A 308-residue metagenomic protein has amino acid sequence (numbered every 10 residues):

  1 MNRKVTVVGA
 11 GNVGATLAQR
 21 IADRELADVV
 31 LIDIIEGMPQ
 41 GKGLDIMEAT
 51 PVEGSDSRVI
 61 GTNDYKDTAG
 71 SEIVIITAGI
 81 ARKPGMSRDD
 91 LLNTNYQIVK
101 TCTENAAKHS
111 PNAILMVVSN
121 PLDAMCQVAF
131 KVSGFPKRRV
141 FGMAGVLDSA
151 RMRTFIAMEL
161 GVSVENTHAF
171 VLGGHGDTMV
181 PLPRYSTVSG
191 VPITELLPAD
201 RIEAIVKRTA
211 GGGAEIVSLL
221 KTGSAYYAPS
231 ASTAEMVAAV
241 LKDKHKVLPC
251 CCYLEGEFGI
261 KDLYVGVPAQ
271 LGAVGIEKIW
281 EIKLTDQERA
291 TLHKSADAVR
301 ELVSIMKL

Functional and structural regions predicted by a protein language model:
M1-K42: NAD(P)+-binding Rossmann beta1-loop-alpha1 motif at the extreme N-terminus of oxidoreductases
G11, S119-D123, Q270: Short glycine-enriched loops at secondary-structure junctions
Q19-D23, L44, E48, E104 (+2 more regions): Short, well-ordered alpha-helices that flank and scaffold nucleotide-derived cofactor binding pockets
I32-E72, R300-L308: Conserved N-terminal Rossmann-fold NAD(P) cofactor-binding segment
P51-I114: Rossmann-like NAD(P)-binding element
S87-R153: Rossmann-like NAD(P)(H) cofactor-binding subdomain of soluble oxidoreductases
S133-R139, D148-L308: C-terminal substrate-binding/catalytic lobe of Rossmann-fold NAD(P)-dependent dehydrogenases
